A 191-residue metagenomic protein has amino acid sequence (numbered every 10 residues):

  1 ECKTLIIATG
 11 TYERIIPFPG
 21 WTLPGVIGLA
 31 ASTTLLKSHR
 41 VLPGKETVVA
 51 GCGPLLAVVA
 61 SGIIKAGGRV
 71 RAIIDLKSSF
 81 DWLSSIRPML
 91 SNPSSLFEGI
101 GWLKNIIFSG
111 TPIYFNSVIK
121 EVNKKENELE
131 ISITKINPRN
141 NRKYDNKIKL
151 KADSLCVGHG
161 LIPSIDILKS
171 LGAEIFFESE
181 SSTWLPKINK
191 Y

Functional and structural regions predicted by a protein language model:
E1-Y191: Residues forming the flavin
